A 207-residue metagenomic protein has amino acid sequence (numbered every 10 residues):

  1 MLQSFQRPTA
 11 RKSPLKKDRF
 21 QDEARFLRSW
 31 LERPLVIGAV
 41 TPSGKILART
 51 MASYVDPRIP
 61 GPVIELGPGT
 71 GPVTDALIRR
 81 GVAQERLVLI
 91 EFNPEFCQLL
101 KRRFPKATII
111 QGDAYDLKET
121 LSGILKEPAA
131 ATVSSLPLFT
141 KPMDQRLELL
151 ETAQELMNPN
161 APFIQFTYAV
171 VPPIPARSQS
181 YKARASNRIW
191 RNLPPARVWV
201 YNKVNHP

Functional and structural regions predicted by a protein language model:
R19-R58: Class I SAM-dependent methyltransferase Rossmann-like catalytic core, especially the SAM/SAH-binding loop
P60-G69: Conserved class I S-adenosyl-L-methionine
T70-V82: Conserved SAM-binding loop of SAM-dependent methyltransferases across substrates and taxa, primarily the Class I
N93, D113: Conserved SAM/SAH-binding beta-strand->alpha-helix loop
L100-K101: Conserved SAM-binding loop
L147-P159: A short glycine-rich, Lys/Arg-flanked "PGG" loop and its adjoining helix->strand segment in the class I
M157-T167: Conserved beta-strand signature within the Rossmann-like core of class I S-adenosyl-L-methionine
R188-P207: Core SAM-dependent methyltransferase catalytic element
